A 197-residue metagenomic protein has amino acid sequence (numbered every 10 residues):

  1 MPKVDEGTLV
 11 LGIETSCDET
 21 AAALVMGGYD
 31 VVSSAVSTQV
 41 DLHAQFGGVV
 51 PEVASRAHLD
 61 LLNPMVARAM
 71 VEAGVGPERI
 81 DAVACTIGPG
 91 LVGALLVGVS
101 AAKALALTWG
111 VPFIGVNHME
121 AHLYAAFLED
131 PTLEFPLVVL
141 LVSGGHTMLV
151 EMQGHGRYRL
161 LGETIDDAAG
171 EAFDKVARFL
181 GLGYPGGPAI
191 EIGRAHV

Functional and structural regions predicted by a protein language model:
M1-T8, V116-V138: Conserved phosphate-binding catalytic cores of ATP/NTP-utilizing and phosphoryl-transfer enzymes
P2-T8, S16, A23, S33 (+2 more regions): A short helix-loop
G7-R79, C85-P89, L96, H118 (+1 more regions): N-terminal beta-alpha supersecondary unit
G12-I13, A84-T86, N117, V138-S143 (+1 more regions): Short beta-strand segments
T20, F135-L137, G145-T147: Change "...and in nucleic-acid phosphodiester-cleaving endonucleases..." to "...and in nucleic-acid processing enzymes
C85-W109, L128: Short Gly/Thr/Asp-enriched flexible loops that form oxyanion-binding sites at enzyme active sites
A102-H122, G162, D166-A168: Short, acidic/small-residue loops that bind anionic groups at enzyme active sites
